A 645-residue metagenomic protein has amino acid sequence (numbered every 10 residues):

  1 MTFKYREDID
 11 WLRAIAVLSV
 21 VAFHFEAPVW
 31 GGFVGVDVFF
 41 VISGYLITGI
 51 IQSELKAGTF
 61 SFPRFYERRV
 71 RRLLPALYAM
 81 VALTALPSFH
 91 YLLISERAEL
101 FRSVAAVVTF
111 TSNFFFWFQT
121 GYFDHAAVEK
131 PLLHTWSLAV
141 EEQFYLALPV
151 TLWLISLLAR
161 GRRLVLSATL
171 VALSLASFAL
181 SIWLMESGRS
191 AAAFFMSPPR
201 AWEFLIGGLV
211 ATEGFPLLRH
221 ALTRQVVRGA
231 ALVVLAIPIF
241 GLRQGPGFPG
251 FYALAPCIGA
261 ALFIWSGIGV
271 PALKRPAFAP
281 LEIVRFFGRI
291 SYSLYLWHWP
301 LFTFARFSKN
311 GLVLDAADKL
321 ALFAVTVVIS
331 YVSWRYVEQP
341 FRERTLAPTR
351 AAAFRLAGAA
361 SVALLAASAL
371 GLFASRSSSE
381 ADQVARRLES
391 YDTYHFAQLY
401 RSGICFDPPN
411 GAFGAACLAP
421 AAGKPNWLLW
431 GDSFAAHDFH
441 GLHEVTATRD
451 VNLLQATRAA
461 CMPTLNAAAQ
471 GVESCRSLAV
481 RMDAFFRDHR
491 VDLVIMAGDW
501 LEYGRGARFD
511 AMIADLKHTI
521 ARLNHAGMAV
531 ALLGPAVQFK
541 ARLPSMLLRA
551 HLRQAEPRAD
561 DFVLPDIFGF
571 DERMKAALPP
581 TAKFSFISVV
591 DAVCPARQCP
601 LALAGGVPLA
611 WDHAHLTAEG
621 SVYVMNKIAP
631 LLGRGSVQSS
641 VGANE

Functional and structural regions predicted by a protein language model:
M1-A347, N644: Membrane-interface helix/loop caps of multi-pass membrane proteins
Q244, S308-A321, V327-Y331, R335 (+1 more regions): Extracellular/periplasmic envelope-modification machinery, especially enzymes that add or remove acyl/ester groups on
